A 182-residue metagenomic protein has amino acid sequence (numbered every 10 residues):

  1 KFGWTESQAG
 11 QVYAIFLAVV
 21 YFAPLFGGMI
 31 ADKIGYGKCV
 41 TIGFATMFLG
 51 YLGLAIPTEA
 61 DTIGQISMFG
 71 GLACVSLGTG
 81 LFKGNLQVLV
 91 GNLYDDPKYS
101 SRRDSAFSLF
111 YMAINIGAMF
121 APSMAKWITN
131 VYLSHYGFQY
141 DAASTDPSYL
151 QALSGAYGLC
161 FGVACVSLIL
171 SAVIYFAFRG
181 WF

Functional and structural regions predicted by a protein language model:
Q11-D32, M119: Central cavity-lining transmembrane alpha-helices of secondary-active solute carriers, predominantly the Major
L25-F26, L49, I116-H135, Q139: A gly/Pro-rich, aromatic-decorated transmembrane alpha-helix motif that marks the paired, flexible gating helices
D32-F44, S101: Cytoplasmic membrane-interface "Motif A"-like loop-to-helix N-cap segments of 12-TM Major Facilitator Superfamily
I42-M68: C-terminal ends and interior cores of transmembrane alpha-helices in multi-pass membrane transporters/permeases
G50, I63-N85: Hydrophobic core of transmembrane alpha-helices in multi-pass small-molecule transporters, especially MFS/SLC-type
L81-P97: Intracellular juxtamembrane helix-capping segments at the cytosolic ends of symmetry-related transmembrane helices
D96-S100, D104, K126-F182: Intracellular loop-helix junctions on the cytosolic face of multi-pass helical membrane proteins
